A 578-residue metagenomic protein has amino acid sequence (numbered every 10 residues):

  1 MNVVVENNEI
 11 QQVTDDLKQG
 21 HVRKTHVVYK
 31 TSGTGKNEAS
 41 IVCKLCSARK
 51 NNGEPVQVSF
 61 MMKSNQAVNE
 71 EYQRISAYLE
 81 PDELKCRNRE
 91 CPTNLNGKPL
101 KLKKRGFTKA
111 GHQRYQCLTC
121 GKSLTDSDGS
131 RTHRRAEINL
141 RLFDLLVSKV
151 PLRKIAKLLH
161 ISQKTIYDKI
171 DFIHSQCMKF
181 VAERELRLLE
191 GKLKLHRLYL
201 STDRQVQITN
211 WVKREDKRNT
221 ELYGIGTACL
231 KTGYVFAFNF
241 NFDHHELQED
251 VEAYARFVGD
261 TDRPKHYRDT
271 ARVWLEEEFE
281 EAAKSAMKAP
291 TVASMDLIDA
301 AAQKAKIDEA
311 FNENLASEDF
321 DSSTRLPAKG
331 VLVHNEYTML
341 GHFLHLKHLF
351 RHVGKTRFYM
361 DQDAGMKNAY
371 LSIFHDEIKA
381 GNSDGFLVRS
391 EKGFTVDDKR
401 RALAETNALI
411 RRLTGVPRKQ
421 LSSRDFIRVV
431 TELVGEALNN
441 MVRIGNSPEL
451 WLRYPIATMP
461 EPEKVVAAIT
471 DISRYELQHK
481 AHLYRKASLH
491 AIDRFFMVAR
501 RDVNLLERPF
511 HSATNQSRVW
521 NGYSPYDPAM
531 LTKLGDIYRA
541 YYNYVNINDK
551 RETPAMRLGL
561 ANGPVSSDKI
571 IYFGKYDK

Functional and structural regions predicted by a protein language model:
V5, E9-Q11, D15-L17, H21 (+4 more regions): Short, positively charged, Gly/Tyr-enriched micro-motifs that form contact patches at catalytic or ligand/partner
E38, Y78-C86, H112: Flanking scaffold residues of small Cys/His-coordinated metal-binding clusters
D168, Q176-F350: RNase H-like nuclease fold core
K347-A369: Acidic/histidine-rich, metal-coordinating catalytic segments
E377-E405: Inter-helix linker motif
N440-L450, V466-A467, R485, V498 (+2 more regions): C-terminal domain-tail junction helix/linker
A487-R518: Short amphipathic alpha-helical "interface-anchor" segments enriched in bulky aromatics
